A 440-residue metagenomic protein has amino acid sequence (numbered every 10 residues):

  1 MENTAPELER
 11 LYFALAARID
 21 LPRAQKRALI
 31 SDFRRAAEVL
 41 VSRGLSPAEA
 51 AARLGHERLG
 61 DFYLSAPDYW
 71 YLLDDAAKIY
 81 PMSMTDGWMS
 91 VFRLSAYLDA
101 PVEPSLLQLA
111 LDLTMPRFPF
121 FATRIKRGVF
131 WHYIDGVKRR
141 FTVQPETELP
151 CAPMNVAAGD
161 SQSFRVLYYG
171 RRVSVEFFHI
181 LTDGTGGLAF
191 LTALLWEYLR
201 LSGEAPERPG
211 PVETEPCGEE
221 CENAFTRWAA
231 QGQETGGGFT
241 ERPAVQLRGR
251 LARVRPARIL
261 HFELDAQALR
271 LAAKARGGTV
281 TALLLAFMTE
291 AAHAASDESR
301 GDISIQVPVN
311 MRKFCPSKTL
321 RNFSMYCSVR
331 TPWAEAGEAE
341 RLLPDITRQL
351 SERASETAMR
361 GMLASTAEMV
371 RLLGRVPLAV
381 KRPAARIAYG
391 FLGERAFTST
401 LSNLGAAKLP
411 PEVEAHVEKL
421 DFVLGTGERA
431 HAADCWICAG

Functional and structural regions predicted by a protein language model:
M1-H132, V137-F164, H293-G440: Acyl-thioester-dependent acyl-group transfer interface
E2, E7, W196-P206, A275-T281 (+1 more regions): Secondary-structure boundary elements
N3, E7, L11-A16, K26-L54 (+3 more regions): Non-catalytic, low-complexity flexible loops and terminal extensions
V41, E49, D99-F118, E176-T192 (+1 more regions): Acyl activation and transfer enzymes in specialized metabolism, enriched for ANL adenylate-forming modules
S95, G170-L181, S328-R330: Short acidic, glycine/Ser/Thr-rich loop/turn "cap" segments at secondary-structure junctions
M115, A122-K126, V137-T142, T147 (+10 more regions): Plant-skewed but cross-kingdom recognition/interaction modules and surfaces
V137, D160-Q162, Y169, G186 (+1 more regions): Generic hydrophobic, aliphatic-rich segments that mediate packing or membrane embedding
Y168-G170, A275, R395-A396: Short, well-ordered loop/turn elements at secondary-structure boundaries
